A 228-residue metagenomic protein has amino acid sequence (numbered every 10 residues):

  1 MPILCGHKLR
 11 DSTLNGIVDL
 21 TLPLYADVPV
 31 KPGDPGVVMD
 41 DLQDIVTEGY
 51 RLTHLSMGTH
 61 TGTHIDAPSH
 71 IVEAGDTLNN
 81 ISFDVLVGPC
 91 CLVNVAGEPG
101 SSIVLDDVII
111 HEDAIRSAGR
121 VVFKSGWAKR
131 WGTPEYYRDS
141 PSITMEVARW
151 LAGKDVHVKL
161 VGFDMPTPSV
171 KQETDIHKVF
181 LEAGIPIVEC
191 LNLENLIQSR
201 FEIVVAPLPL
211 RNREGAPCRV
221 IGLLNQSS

Functional and structural regions predicted by a protein language model:
M1-S228: Active-/binding-site microenvironments in catalytic and ligand-binding cores
